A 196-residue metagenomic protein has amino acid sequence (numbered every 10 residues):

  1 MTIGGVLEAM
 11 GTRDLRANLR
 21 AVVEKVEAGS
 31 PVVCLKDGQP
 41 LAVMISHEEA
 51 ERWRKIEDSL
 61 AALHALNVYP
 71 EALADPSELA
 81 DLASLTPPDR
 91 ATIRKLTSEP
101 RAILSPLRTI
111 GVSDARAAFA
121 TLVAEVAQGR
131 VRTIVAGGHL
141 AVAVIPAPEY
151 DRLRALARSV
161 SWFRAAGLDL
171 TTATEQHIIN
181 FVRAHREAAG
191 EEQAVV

Functional and structural regions predicted by a protein language model:
T2-G4, R54-G111, R154-V196: Short linear interaction segments
M10-A28, I110-Q128: The conserved cystathionine-beta-synthase
G11, V33-L35, G111, T133-V135: Residues that mark the N-terminal boundary/hinge immediately upstream of a DNA-recognition element
K25-V33, Q39, V131: Charged, well-structured alpha/beta interaction segments
L35-L41, I45, I134-A147: A glycine-centered beta-loop-beta connector
R130, H139, D151-R154: Structured core of small recognition/catalytic domains
